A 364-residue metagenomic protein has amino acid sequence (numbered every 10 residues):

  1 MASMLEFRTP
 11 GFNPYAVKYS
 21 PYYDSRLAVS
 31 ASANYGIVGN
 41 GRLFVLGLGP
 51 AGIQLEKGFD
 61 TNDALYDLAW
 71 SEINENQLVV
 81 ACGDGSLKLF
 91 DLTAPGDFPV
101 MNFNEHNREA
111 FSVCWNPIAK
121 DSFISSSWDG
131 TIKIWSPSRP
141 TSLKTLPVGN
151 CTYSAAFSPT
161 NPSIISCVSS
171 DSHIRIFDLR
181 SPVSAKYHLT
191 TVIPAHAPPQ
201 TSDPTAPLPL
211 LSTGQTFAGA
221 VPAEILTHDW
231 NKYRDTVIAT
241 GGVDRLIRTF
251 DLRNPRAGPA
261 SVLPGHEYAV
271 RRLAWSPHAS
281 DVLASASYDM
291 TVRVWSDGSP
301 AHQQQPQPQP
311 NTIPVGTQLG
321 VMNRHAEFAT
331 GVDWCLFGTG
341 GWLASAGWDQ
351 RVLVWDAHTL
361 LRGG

Functional and structural regions predicted by a protein language model:
M1-V183, Y187-H196, Q215-G242, R248 (+6 more regions): WD40 beta-propeller repeat fold
P194-Q215, P300-T317: Intrinsically disordered, low-complexity domain-flanking/linker segments in eukaryotic proteins, enriched
D251: Conserved active-site aspartate in kinases
N254: Hydrophobic pocket-lining "lid/loop/helix" segments that shape and contact the acyl-thioester
